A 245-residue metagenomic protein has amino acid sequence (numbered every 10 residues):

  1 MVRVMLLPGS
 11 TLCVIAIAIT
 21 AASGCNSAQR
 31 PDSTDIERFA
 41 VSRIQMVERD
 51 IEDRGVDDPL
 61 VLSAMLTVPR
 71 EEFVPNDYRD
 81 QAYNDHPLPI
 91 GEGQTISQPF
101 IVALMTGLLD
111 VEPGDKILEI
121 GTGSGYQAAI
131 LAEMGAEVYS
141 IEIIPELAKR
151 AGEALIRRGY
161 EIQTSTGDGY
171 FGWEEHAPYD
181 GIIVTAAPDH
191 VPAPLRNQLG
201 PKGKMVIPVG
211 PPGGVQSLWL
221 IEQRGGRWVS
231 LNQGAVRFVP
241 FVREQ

Functional and structural regions predicted by a protein language model:
M1-C13: Bacterial N-terminal signal peptides that target proteins for export
R3-V4, F73-P75, G203: Short amphipathic alpha-helical segments with coiled-coil-like heptad repeat character
S10-A22: Bacterial N-terminal signal peptides
C25-L118, A129-I130, M134, L147-K149 (+3 more regions): Class I SAM-dependent transferase core
D110-V229: Conserved nucleotide-cofactor-binding alpha/beta core module
